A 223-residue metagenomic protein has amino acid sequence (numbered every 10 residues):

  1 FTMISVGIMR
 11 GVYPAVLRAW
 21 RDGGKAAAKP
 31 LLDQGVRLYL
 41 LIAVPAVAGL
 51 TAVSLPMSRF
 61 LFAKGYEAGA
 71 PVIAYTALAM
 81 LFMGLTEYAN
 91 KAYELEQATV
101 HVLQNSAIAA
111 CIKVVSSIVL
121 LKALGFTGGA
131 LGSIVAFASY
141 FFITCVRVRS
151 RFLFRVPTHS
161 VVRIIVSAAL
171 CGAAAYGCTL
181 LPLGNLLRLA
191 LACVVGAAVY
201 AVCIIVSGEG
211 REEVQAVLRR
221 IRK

Functional and structural regions predicted by a protein language model:
F1-V36, A43, N90-L95: Helix-loop junctions and terminal segments of transmembrane helices in multi-pass membrane transport/translocation
T2, V6-M9, A48, P71-Q97 (+3 more regions): Short runs within selected transmembrane alpha-helices of multi-pass transporters and secretion channels
D33, L41, L50-M80: Interfacial segments at transmembrane-helix termini and the short loops linking adjacent helices
R37-P45, L78, F82, S167-A174: Hydrophobic alpha-helical transmembrane segments of multipass membrane transporters and ion channels, focusing on
V53-S58, F62-Y66, Q97, L120-G125 (+4 more regions): Short helix-capping/hinge motifs at transmembrane helix termini and TM-loop junctions
A68-V72, V156, S160-I164, A168 (+1 more regions): Residue-level signature of transmembrane alpha-helical entry/exit and packing/kink sites in multi-pass membrane
V114-I118, A169-L183: Hydrophobic alpha-helical transmembrane segments in multi-pass integral membrane proteins
Y176-K223: Membrane-proximal transmembrane or re-entrant/amphipathic helices at the cytosolic face
